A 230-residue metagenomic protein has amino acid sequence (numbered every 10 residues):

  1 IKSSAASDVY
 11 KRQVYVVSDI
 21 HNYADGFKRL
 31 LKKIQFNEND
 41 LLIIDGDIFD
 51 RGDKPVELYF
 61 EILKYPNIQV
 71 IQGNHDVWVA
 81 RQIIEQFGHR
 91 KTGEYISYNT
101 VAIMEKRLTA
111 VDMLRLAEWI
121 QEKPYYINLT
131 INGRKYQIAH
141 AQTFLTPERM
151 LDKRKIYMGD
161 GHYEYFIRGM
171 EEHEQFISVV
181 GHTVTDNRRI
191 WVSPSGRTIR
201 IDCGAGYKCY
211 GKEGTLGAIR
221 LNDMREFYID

Functional and structural regions predicted by a protein language model:
I1-A6, Y10: Single conserved hydrophobic/aromatic residue that forms the stacking wall/gate of nucleotide- or nucleobase-binding
K11-Y15, N128-Q137: Beta-strand-turn-beta hairpins that frame and shape the catalytic cleft of phosphate-ester-processing enzymes
V17-S18, L42-G46, V70-N74, A139 (+2 more regions): Active-site neighborhood of phospho(di)ester-bond hydrolases with catalytic His/Asp-centered motifs
H21-D25, D50-D53, D76-A80, L145-T146 (+3 more regions): Active-site environment of divalent metal-dependent phosphoester hydrolases
I34-R51, I62-Q69: Active-site metal-binding motif and surrounding structural segment of the metallo-beta-lactamase
P55-Y59, K64-N128, G133-R134, Y165: Active-site neighborhood of divalent metal-dependent phosphoester bond hydrolases
K91, Q142-M170, C209: Active-site-proximal segments of metal-dependent phosphoesterases and phosphodiesterases across multiple
P194, T198-D230: Binuclear metal-dependent phosphoesterase catalytic core
